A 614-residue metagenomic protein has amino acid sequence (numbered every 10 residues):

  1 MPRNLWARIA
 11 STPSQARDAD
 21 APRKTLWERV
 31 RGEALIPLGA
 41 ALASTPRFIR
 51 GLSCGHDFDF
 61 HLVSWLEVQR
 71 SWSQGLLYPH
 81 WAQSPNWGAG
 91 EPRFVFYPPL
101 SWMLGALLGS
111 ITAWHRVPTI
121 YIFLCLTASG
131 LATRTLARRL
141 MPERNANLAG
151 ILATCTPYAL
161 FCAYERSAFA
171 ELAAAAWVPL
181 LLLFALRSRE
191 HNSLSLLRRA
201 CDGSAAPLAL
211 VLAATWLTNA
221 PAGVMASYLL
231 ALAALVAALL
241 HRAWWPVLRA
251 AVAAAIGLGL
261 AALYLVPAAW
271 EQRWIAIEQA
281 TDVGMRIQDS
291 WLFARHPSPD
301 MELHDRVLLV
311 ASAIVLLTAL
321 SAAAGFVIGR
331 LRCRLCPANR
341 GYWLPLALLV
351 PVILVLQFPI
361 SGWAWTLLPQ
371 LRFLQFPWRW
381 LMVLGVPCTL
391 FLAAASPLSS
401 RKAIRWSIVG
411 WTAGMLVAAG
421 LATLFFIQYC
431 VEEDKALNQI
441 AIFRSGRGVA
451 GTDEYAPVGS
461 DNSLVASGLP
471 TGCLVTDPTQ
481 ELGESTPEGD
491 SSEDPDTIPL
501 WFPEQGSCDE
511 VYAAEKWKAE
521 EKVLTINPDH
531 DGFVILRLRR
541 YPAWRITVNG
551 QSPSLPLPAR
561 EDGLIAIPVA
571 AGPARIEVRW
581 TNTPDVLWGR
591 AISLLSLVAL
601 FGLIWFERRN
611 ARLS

Functional and structural regions predicted by a protein language model:
M1-P46, S407-A413, L595-S614: Start-transfer (signal-anchor) and selected internal transmembrane alpha helices of multi-pass inner/ER membrane
I36-A43, Y121-L140, R144-R189, G203-L239 (+2 more regions): Membrane-embedded helix bundles of polyisoprenyl
G39-S129, I151, T156-A174: Membrane-interface coil-to-helix junctions
A41-G51, S71-L77, T112, N147-R166 (+5 more regions): Membrane-interface helix-loop junctions at the exits of transmembrane helices
L66, V247-R332, D434-Q505, E510 (+1 more regions): Periplasmic/ER-lumenal interhelical loops and adjacent helix-loop junctions in multi-pass membrane proteins
L197-C201, L240-A251, L320-W363, K402-R405: Membrane-interface helix-loop-helix junctions at transmembrane boundaries of multi-pass membrane enzymes, predominantly
A255-L258, C336, P351, L390 (+1 more regions): Signature aromatic-anchored transmembrane alpha helix within multi-pass, membrane-resident enzymes that catalyze glycan
D494-L613: Active-site-proximal, structured, solvent-exposed surfaces of multi-pass membrane proteins that position macromolecular
